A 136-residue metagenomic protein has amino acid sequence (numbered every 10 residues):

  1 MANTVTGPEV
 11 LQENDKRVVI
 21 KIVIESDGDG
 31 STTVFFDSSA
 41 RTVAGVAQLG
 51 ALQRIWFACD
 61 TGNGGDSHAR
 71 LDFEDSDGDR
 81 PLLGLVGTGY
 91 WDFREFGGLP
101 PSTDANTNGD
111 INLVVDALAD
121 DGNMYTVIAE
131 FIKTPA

Functional and structural regions predicted by a protein language model:
A2-A44: Solvent-exposed, flexible loop/coil segments flanking beta-strands in beta-rich domains
A2-K16, D116-A136: C-terminal interaction-tip segments
Q12-N14, V46-A51, A105-T107, D121: Solvent-exposed loop and beta-edge segments used for protein-protein assembly and interaction
F35-R70: Beta-rich globular "head" domains
W56-T61, D75, A117-A119: Non-cytosolic beta-sheet module surface loops
T61-L85: Short, surface-exposed beta-strand/strand-loop-strand elements in extracellular ectodomains
G78-L99: An anionic, turn-rich surface loop/hairpin at beta-sheet edges that serves as a generic interaction/coordination patch
G98-Y125: Noncatalytic modules at the cell exterior or secretory-pathway interfaces, chiefly beta-strand-rich lectin/adhesion
